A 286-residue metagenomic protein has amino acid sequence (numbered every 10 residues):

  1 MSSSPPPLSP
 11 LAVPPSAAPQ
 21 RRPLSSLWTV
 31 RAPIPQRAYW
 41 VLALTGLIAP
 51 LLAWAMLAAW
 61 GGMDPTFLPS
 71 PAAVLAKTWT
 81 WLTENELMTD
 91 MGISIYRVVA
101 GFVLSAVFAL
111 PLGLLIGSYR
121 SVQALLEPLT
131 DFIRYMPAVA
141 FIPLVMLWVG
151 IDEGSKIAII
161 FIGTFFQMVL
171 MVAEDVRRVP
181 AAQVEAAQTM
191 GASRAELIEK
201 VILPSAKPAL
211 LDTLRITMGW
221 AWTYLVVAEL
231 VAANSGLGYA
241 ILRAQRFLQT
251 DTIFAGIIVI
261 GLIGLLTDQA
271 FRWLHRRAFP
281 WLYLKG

Functional and structural regions predicted by a protein language model:
M1-I48, Q269-G286: Transmembrane alpha-helical segments of polytopic membrane transport and secretion proteins
P23, L27-Q36, A59-L104: Periplasmic/extracellular loop-to-transmembrane helix junction in inner-membrane transport proteins
A100-T130: Transmembrane-helix boundary motif in ABC transporter permease subunits
R120, R177, D212, A255-G286: C-terminal transmembrane helix and the adjacent membrane-cytosol boundary/short C-terminal tail of inner/organellar
D131-Q167, E174-D175: Generic hydrophobic transmembrane alpha-helix motif, especially the helices
M146-L147, T223-I260, F279-G286: Glycine-rich helix-loop "coupling/hinge" segments at transmembrane-helix boundaries in multipass transporters
A158-I162, R194-V227, A255, I260 (+1 more regions): Transmembrane alpha-helices
M168-I216, L237: Short cytoplasmic-facing helical segments at TM-TM junctions of multi-pass membrane proteins
